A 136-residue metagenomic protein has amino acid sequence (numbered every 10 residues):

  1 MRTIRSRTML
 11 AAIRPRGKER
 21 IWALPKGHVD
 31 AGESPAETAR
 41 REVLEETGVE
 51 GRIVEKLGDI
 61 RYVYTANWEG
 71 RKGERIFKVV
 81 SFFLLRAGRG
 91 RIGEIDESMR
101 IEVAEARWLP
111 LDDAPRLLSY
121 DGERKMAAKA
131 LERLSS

Functional and structural regions predicted by a protein language model:
M1-L24: N-terminal strand-loop-strand
A12-I13, L24, G88, P115 (+1 more regions): Intrinsic disorder/low-complexity segments
V29-K125: Unchanged
W68, S135-S136: C-terminal accessory helical subdomains adjacent to catalytic cores in phosphodiester- and nucleotide-handling enzymes
K129-L134: C-terminal alpha-helix
